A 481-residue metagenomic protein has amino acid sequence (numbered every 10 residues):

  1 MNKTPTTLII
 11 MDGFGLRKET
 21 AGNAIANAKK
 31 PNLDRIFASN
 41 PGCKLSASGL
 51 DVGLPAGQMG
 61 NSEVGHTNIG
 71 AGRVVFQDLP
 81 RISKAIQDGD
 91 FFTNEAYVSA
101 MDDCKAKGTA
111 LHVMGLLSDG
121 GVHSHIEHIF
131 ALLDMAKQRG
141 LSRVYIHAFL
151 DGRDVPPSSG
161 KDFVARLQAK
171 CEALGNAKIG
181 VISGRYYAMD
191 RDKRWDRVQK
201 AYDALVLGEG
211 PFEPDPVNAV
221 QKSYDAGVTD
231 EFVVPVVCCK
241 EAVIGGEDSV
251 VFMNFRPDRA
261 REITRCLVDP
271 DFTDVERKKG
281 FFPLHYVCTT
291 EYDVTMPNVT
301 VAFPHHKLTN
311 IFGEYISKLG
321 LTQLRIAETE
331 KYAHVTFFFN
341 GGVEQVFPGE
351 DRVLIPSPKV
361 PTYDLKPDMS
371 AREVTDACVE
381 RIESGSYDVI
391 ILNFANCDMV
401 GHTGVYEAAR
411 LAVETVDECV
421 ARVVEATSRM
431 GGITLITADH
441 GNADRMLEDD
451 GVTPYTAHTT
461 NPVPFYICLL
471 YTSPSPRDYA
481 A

Functional and structural regions predicted by a protein language model:
M1-N40: Active-site-proximal N-terminal segment of extracellular/periplasmic enzymes that hydrolyze or transfer
L8, H112-M114, V251-F252, V389-N393 (+1 more regions): Structural motif
G13-F14, S118-G120, E291, H440-G441: Active-site metal-binding loops of divalent metal-dependent hydrolases
P41, D51-L54, Q58-L116, H123-S142 (+1 more regions): His/Asp/Glu-rich, glycine-adjacent segments that coordinate divalent cations and/or stabilize oxyanion chemistry on
E95-A96, S386-C419: Active-site His/acidic residue clusters
A412-G451: Metal-dependent active-site segment of extracytoplasmic phospho-/sulfohydrolases and closely related
A443-I467: Conserved, well-ordered active-site substructure
Y471-A481: Single conserved hydrophobic/aromatic residue that forms the stacking wall/gate of nucleotide- or nucleobase-binding
